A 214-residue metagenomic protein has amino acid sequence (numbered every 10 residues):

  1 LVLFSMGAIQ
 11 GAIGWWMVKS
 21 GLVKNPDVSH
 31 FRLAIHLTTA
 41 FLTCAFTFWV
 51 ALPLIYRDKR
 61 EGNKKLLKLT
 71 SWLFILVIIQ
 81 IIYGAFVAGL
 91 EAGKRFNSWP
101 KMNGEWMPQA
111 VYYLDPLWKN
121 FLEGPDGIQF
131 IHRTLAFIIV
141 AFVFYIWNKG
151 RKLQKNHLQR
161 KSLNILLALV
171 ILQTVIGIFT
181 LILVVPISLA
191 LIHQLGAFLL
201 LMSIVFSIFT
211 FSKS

Functional and structural regions predicted by a protein language model:
L1-S214: Polytopic transmembrane helical bundles with strong interfacial aromatic enrichment
